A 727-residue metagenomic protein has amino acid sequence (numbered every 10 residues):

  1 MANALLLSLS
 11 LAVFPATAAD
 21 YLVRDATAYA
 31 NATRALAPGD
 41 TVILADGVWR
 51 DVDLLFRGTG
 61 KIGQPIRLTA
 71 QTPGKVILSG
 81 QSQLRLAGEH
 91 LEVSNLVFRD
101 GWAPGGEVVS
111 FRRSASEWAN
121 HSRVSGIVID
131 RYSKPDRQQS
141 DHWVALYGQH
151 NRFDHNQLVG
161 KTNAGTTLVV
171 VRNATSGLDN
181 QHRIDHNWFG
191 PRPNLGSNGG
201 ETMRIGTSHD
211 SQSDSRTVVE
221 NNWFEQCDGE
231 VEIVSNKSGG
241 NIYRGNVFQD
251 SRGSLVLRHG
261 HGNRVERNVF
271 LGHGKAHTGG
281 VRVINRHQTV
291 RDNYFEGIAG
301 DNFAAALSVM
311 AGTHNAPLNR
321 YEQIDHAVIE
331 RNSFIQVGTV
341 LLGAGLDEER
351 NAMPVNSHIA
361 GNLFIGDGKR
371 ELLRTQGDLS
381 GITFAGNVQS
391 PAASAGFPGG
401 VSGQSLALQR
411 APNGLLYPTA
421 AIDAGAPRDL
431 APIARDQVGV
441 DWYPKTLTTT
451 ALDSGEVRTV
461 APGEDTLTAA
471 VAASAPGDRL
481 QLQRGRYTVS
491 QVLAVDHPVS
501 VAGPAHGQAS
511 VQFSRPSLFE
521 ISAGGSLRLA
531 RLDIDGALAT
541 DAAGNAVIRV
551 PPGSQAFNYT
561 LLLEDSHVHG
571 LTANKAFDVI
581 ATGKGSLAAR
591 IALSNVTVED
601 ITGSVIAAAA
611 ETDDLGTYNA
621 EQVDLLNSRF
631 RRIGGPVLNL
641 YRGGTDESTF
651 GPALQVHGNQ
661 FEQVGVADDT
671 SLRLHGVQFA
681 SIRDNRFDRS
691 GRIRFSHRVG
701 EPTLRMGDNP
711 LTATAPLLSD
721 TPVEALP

Functional and structural regions predicted by a protein language model:
M1-S8: Sec-dependent signal peptide recognition, specifically the positively charged N-region followed immediately by
V13-P15: N-terminal signal peptide c-region/cleavage motif recognized by signal peptidases
A19-D51, L55, T450-T488: Acidic Gly/Asp/Thr-rich repetitive segments characteristic of extracellular carbohydrate-active and adhesion proteins
Y21, R34-I77, L84-N95, E117-S122 (+4 more regions): Beta-solenoid repeat scaffold
A26, S514-P516: Short, solvent-exposed loop/turn segments in extracellular or other extracytoplasmic domains
P38-D40, Q64, S215, H277 (+4 more regions): Short coil/turn segments at beta-strand junctions that form active-site/ligand-binding loops
R50-L55, Q71, S79-R85, R99-S122 (+6 more regions): Glycine- and acidic/polar-rich repeat regions and solenoidal domains
A395-G463, D478, T703-P727: Surface beta-loop-beta hairpin patches that serve as ligand-binding interfaces in beta-rich domains
